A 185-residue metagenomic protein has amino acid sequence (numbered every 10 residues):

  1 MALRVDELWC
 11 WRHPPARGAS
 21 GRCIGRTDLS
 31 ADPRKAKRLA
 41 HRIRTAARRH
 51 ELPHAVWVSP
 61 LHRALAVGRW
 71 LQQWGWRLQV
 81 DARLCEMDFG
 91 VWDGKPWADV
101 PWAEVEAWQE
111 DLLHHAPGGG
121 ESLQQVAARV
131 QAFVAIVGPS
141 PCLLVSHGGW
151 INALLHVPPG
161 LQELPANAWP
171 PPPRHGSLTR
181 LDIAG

Functional and structural regions predicted by a protein language model:
L3-W76, E121: Active-site-proximal alpha-helix that buttresses catalytic centers in soluble enzyme cores
L8-W9, H54, S140-G149: Generic beta-sheet signal
V58-S59, A128, V145-S146: Short beta-strand scaffold positions
W70, A153-V157: Active-site signature of alpha/beta-hydrolase-fold catalytic machinery across serine- and Asp/Cys-nucleophile hydrolases
Q72-R129: Phosphate-handling substructures
V126-G138: A short, acidic, amphipathic alpha-helical segment used as a generic capping/interface helix at domain edges
G148-N152, T179: GST superfamily/GST-like fold recognition
L161-G185: Domain-level recognition of soluble alpha/beta enzyme cores, biased toward histidine phosphatases/phosphomutases
